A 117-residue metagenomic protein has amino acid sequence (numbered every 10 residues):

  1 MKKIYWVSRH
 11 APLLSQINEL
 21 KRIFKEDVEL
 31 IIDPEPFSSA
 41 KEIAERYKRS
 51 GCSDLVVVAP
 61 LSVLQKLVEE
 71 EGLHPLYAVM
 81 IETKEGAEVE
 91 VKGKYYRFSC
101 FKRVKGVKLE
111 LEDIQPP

Functional and structural regions predicted by a protein language model:
M1-D54, Q65-P117: Long, low-complexity, Lys/Arg-enriched
V57: Active-site-adjacent beta-strand anchor residues
P60-S62: Short beta->alpha connector loops
